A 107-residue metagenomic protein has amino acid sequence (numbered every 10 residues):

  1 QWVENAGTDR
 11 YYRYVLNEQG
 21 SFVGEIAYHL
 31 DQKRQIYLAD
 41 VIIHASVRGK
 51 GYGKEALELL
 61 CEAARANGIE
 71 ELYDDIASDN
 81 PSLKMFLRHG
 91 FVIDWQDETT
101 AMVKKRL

Functional and structural regions predicted by a protein language model:
Q1-L38, H44-S46, D97: Acetyl-CoA-dependent GNAT
L30, Y73-A77, G90-K105: Conserved catalytic-core motifs of GNAT/GCN5-like acyltransferases
R34, N80-P81: Short alpha-helical
I36, A64-A77: Conserved GNAT acetyl-CoA-binding A-motif
I42, R106: Short hydrophobic/aromatic beta-strand micro-patches that form the beta-sheet surface supporting nucleotide- or nucleic
H44, R48-G49, S78: Glycine-/small-residue-rich active-site loops that bind phosphorylated ligands and cofactors
G49-A63, L83-K84, R88: Conserved acetyl-CoA-binding loop-helix of GNAT-fold acetyltransferases
